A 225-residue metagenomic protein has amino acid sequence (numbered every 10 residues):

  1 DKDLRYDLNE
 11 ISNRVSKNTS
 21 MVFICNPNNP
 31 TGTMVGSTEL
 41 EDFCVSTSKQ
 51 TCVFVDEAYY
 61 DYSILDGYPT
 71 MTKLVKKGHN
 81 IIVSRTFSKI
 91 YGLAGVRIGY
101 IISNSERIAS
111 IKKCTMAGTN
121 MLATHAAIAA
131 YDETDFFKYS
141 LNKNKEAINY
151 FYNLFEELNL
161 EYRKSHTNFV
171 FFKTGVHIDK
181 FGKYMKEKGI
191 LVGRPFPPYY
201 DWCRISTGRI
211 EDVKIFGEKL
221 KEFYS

Functional and structural regions predicted by a protein language model:
R5-N18, P30-V53, E57-I90: Active-site pre-lysine segment of PLP-dependent enzymes
M21-P27, V53-E57, R163-S165: Short beta-strands and strand-loop turn motifs
T38, D42, K183-K188, V192 (+1 more regions): PLP-dependent enzyme catalytic core of the Aspartate aminotransferase-like
V55, V83, T119, V192-R194: Hydrophobic residues in well-ordered beta-strands that form the structural core
N80-E156, L160-R163: PLP-dependent aminotransferase class I/II
G95, H166-T167, P198-D201: Short acidic/glycine-enriched loop/turn segments that link adjacent beta-strands
K145, F155-K188, T207: Conserved PLP-binding catalytic core of the aspartate aminotransferase-like
